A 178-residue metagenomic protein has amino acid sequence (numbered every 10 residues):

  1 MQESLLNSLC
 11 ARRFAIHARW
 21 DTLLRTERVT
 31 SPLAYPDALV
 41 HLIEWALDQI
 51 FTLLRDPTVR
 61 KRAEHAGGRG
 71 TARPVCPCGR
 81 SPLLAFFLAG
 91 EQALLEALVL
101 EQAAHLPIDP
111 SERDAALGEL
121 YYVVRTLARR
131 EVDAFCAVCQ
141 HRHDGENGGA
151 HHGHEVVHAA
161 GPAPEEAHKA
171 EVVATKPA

Functional and structural regions predicted by a protein language model:
M1-P82: N-terminal low-complexity or simple alpha-helical regulatory segments that function as activation/interaction modules
S4-L5, R62-A178: Long, amphipathic alpha-helical coupling/dimerization segments that relay conformational signals between
